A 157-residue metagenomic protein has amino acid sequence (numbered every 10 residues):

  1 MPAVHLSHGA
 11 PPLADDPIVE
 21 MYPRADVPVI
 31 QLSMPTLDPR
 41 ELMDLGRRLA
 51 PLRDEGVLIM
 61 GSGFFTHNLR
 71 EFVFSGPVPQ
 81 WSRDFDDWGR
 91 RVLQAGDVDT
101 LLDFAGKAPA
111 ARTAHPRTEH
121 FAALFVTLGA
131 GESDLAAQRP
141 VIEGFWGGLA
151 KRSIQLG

Functional and structural regions predicted by a protein language model:
M1-E20, A25: A short aromatic-anchored loop/beta-hairpin motif
S7-H8, M34-T36: Short glycine-centered, acidic/aromatic-flanked micro-motifs in structured strand/loop junctions that mark active-site
V27-I30, T36-L58, S62-G157: Surface-exposed, charge/polar-rich loops and edge strands
